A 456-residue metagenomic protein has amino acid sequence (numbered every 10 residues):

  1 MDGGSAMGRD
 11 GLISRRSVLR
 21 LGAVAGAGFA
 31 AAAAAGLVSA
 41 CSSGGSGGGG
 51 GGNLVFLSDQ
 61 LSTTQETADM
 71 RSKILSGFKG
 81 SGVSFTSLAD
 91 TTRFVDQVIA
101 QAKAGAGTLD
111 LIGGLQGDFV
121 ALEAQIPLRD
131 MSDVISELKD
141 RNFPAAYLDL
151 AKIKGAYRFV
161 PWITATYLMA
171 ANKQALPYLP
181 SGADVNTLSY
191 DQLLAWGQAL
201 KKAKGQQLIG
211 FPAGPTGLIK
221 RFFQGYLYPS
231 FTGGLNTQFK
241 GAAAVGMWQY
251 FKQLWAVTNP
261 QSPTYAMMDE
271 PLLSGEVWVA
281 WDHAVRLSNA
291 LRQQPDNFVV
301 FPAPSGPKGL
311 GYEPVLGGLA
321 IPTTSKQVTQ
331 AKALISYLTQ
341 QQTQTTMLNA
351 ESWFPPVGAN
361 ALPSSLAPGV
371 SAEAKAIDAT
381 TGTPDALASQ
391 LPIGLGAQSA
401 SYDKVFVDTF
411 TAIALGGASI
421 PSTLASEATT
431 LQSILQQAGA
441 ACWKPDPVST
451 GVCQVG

Functional and structural regions predicted by a protein language model:
D2-D118, S422, T429-G456: Conserved N-terminal structural module of periplasmic/extracytoplasmic solute-binding proteins
D59, I74, F222, Q249-S336: Extracytoplasmic/periplasmic substrate-binding proteins
L88-V98, Y190-D191, Q261-L273: Short helix-initiation/N-cap motifs at beta->coil->alpha
A102-G114, Q206, S274-D282: Alpha-to-beta junction loops
L115-T166, Q192-L194, V299-F301: Hinge/lid segment of periplasmic solute-binding proteins
A156-Y167, D191-N236, A243-A244, V277: Extracytoplasmic/periplasmic solute-binding protein
L194-L200, G234-T264, A303: Glycine-centered hinge/linker elements that transmit conformational signals in sensory and ligand-binding systems
N289-P295, P307-D408, A441-G456: C-terminal lobe and pocket-closing loops of periplasmic/extracytoplasmic Venus-flytrap solute-binding proteins
